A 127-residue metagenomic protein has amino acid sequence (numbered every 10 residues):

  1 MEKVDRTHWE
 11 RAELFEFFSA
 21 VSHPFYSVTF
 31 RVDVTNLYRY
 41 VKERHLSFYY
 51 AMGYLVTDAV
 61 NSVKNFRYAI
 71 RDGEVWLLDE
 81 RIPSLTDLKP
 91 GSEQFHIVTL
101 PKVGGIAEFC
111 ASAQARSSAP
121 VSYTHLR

Functional and structural regions predicted by a protein language model:
M1-F15: Short, extreme N-terminal leader segments that mark the start of a protein/domain
V4-T7, S19-A51, A69-R81: Gly/Ser/Thr-rich phosphate-binding loops and adjoining beta-strand/alpha-helix segments that form adenosine-phosphate
V28, L37-E43, E93-A107: Acyl-group handling in specialized metabolite and lipid biosynthesis
G53-V60: Structural preference for long, well-ordered alpha-helical segments in enzyme cores
F66-T99: Small-residue-rich loop/turn and linker elements
S117-A119: RNA substrate-binding interface of SAM-dependent RNA methyltransferases
T124-H125: Conserved small/polar residues in nucleotide/adenosyl-binding loops
